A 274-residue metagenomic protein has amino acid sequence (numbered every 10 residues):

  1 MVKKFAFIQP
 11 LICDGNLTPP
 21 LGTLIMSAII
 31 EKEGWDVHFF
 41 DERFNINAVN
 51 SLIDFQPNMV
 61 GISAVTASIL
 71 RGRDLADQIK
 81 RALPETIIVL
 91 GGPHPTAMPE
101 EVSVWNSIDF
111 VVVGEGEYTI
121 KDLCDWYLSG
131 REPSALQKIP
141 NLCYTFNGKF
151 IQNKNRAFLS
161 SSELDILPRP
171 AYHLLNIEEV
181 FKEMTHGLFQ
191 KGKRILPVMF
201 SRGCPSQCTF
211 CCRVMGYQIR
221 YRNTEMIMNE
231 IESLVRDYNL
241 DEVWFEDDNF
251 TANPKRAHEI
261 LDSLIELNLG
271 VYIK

Functional and structural regions predicted by a protein language model:
K3-D14: Nucleotide-activated donor-dependent transferases that construct or modify glycoconjugates
K4, G22, M26-S161: Glycine-rich beta-alpha loop elements in corrinoid/cobalamin-binding modules across cobalamin-dependent enzymes
I8, S63, G114, T145 (+3 more regions): Conserved residues at the C-terminal ends of beta-strands
I12-L21, A64-I69, R194: A short, glycine/small-residue-rich beta-strand->loop->alpha-helix junction that serves as a flexible
D14, A67-S68, H94-P95, Q218-I219 (+1 more regions): Glycine-/small-residue-rich active-site loops that bind phosphorylated ligands and cofactors
T18-I25, M226: Conserved alpha-helical elements of sugar-nucleotide-dependent glycosyltransferases
R156-I177: Conserved ATP/PPi-binding loop(s) of AMP-dependent carboxylate-activating enzymes
P170-K274: Radical SAM [4Fe-4S] cluster-binding motif and immediate context
